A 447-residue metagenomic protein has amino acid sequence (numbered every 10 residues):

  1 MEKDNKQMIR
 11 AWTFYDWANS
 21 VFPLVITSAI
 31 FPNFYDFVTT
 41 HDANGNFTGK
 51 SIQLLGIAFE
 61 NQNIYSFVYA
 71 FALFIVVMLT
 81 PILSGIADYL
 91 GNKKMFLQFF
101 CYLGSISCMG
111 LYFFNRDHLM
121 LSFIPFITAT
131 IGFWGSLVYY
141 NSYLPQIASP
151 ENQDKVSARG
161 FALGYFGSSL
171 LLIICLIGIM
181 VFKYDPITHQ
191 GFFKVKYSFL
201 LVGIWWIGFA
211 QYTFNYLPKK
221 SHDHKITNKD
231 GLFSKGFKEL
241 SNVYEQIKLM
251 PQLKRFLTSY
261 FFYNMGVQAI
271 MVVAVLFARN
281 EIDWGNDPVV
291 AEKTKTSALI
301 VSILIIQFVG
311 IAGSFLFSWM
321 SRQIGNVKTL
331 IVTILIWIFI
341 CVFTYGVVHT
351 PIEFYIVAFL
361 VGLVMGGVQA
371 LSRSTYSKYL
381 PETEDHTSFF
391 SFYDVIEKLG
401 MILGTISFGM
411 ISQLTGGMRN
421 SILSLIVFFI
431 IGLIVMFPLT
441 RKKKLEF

Functional and structural regions predicted by a protein language model:
E2-I9, P218-T258: Juxtamembrane intracellular "pre-TM" segments in multi-pass secondary transporters
I9, F113, W205-Y216, V368 (+2 more regions): Multi-pass alpha-helical transporter architecture, strongest for 12-TM Major Facilitator/SLC carriers used
I26-N61, V272-S297: Short amphipathic helix-loop junctions that connect adjacent transmembrane helices in Major Facilitator Superfamily/SLC
A58-N61, I179-I204, M410-F429: A membrane-interface helix-boundary motif in multi-pass transporters
M78-N92, A312-N326, S412: Helix-to-loop junctions at the C-terminal end of transmembrane segments in multipass secondary transporters
Q98-D117, L335-H349: C-terminal ends and interior cores of transmembrane alpha-helices in multi-pass membrane transporters/permeases
S107, H118-S136, I352-G367: Hydrophobic core of transmembrane alpha-helices in multi-pass small-molecule transporters, especially MFS/SLC-type
S157-I179, D394-T405: Glycine-rich segments within core transmembrane alpha-helices of 12-TM secondary carriers
